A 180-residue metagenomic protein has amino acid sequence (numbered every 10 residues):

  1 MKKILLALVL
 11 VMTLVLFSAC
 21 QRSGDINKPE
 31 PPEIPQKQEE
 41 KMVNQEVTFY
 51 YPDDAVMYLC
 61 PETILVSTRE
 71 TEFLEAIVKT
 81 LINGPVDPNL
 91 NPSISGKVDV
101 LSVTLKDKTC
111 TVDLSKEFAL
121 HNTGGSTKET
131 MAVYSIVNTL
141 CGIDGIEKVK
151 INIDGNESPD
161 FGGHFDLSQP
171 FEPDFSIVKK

Functional and structural regions predicted by a protein language model:
K3-K180: Bimodal "functional hotspot" detector
